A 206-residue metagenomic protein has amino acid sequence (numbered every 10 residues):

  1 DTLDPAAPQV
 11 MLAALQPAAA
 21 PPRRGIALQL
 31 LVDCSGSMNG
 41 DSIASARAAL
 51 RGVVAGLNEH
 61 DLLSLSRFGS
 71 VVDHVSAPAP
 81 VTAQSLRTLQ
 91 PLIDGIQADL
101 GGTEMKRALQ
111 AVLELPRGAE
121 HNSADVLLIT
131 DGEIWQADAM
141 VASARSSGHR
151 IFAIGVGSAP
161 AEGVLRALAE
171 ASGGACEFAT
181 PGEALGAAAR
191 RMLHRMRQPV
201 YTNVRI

Functional and structural regions predicted by a protein language model:
D1-N203: Exposed acidic/Ser/Thr-rich ligand/metal-binding surfaces
